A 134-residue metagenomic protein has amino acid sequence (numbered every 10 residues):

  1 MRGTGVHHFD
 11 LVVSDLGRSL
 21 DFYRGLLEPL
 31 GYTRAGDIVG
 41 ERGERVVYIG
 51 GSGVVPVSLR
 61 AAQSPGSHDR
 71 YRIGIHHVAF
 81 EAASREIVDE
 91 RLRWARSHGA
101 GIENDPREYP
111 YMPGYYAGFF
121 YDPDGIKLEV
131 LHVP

Functional and structural regions predicted by a protein language model:
M1-L20, V78, P134: N-terminal beta-strand motif that seeds the catalytic metal site of vicinal oxygen chelate
G3-G5, Y71-I75, M112: Short glycine-enriched loop/turn motifs at secondary-structure junctions
D10-P56: Core segments of cupin and vicinal oxygen chelate
V13-R18, A79-P123: Vicinal oxygen chelate
R42-A83, D89-E90, S97: Long, continuous compositionally biased terminal/linker segments
